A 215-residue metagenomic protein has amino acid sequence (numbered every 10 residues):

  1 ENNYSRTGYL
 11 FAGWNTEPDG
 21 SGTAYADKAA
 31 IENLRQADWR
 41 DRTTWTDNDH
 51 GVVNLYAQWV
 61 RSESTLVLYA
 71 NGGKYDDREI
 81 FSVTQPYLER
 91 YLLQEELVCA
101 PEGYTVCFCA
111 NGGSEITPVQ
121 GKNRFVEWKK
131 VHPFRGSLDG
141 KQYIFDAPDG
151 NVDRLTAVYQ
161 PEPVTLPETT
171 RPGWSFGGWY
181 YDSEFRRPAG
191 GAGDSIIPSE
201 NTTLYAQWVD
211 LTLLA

Functional and structural regions predicted by a protein language model:
E1-A215: Secondary-structure capping and domain/repeat boundary segments
